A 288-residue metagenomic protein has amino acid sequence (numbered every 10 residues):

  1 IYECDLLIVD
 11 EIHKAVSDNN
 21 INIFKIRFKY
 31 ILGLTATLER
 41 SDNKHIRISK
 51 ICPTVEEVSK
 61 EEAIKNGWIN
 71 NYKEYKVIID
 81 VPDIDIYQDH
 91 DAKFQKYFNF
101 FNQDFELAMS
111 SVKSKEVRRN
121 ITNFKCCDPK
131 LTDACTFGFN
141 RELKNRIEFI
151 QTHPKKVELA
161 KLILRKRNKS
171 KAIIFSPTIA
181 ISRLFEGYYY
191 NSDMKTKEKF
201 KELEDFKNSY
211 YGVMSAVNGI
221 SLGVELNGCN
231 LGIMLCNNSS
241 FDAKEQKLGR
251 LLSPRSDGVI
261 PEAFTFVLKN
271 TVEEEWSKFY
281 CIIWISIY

Functional and structural regions predicted by a protein language model:
I1-I23, A216-N218: Conserved RecA-like ASCE ATPase "motif II neighborhood" in helicase/translocase motors
C4-D5, V213-A216, L222-N238, A243-Q246 (+1 more regions): A short beta-strand element within the Helicase C-terminal
C4-L6, R27-G33, S170-K171, S209-V213: Loop/turn-to-beta-strand initiation segments
V9-V16, R40-S41, G223, F241 (+1 more regions): Catalytic P-loop NTPase motifs of RecA-like helicase/translocase cores
H13-E74: Post-DEXD/H (motif II) to motif III coupling segment of the RecA-like Helicase ATP-binding lobe
K60-K171, S176-P177: Interdomain linker/hinge connecting the two RecA-like lobes of the SF2 helicase core
K171-S176, A180-L222, A243-E245: Conserved helicase ATPase core of P-loop NTP-dependent helicases/translocases
R250-Y280: Conserved segment of the helicase C-terminal RecA-like domain
